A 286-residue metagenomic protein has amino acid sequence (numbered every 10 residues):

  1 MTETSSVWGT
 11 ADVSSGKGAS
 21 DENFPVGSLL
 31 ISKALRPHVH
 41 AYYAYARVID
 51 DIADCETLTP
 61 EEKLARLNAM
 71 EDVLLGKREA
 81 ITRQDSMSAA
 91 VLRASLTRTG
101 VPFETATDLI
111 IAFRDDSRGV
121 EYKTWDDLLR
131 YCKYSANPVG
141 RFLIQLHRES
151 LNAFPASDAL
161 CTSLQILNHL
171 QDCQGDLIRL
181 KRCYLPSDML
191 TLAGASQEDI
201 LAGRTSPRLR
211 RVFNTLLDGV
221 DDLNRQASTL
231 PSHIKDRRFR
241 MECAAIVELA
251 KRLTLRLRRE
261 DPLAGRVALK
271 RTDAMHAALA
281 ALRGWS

Functional and structural regions predicted by a protein language model:
M1-L164, L170, G175-S286: Catalytic cores of Mg2+-dependent Asp-rich isoprenoid enzymes
